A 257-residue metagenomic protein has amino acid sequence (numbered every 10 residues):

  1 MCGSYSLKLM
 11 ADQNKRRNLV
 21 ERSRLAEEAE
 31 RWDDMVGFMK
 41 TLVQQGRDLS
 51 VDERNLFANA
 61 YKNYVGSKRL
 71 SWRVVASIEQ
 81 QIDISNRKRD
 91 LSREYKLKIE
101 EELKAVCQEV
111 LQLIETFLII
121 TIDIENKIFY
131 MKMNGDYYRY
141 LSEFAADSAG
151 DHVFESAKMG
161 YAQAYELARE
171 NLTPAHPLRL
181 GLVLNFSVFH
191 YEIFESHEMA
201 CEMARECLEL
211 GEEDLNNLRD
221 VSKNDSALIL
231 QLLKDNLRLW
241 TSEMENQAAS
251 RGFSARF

Functional and structural regions predicted by a protein language model:
C2-L167, E206-E213, D225, L232 (+1 more regions): N-terminal alpha-helical interaction modules that lie
L49-V51, K132, T173-A175, R179-V183: Intrinsically disordered, low-complexity regulatory regions enriched in Ser/Pro/Gly/Thr and acidic residues
I124, L172-L180, D220-K223: Helix N-cap/loop-to-helix boundary motif
M133-S142, L182-F194: Hydrophobic/aromatic-rich effector regions of fungal transcription factors
V153-Y165, R179-H190, A200-A204: Alpha-helical membrane segments in multi-pass integral membrane proteins
V188, E195-M199, E209-N224: Long amphipathic all-alpha helical oligomerization modules
